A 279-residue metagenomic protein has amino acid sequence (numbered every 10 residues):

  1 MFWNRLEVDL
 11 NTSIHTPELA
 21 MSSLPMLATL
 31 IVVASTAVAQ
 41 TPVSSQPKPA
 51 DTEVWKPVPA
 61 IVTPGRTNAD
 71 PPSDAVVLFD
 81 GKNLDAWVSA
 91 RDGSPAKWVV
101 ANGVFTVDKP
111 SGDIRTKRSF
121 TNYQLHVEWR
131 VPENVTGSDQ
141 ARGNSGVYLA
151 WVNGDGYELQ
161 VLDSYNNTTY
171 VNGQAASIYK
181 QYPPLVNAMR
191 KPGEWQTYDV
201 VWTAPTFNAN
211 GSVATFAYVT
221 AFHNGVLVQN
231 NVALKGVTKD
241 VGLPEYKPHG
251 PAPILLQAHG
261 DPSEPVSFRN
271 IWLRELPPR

Functional and structural regions predicted by a protein language model:
V8-D9, V38: Short linear/disordered segments characteristic of secreted peptide precursors and small low-complexity proteins
D9, L19-S22, V33, V43 (+1 more regions): Hydrophobic residues within membrane-embedded alpha helices
T12-A28: Bacterial N-terminal signal peptides that target proteins for export
L30-A39: Hydrophobic h-region of N-terminal signal peptides that target proteins for export in Gram-negative bacteria
Q40-R279: Carbohydrate-interacting regions of secretory-pathway proteins
